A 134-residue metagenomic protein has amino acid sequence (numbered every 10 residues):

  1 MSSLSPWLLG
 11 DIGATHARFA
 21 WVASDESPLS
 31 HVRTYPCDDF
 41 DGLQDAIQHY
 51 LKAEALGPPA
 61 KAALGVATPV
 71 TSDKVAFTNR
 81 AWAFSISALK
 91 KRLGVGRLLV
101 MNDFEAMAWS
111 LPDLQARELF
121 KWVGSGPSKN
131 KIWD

Functional and structural regions predicted by a protein language model:
S2, E54-P58, P127-K129: Glycine-rich phosphate-binding loop signature in dinucleotide/nucleotide-binding domains
S2-H49: Short glycine-rich, Thr/Ser-proximal phosphate-binding strand/loop in the N-terminal lobe of ATP-dependent enzymes
W7-D11, K61-A63, L99, I132-D134: Short glycine-aspartate micro-motif
Q48-Y50, I86, F120-G124: A generic local structural motif
E54-V100, E105-E118: Short beta-strand-loop/turn "lid" adjacent to the catalytic site in phosphate-handling enzymes
W109-D134: A gly/proline- and charged-residue-enriched helix-loop-helix capping module
